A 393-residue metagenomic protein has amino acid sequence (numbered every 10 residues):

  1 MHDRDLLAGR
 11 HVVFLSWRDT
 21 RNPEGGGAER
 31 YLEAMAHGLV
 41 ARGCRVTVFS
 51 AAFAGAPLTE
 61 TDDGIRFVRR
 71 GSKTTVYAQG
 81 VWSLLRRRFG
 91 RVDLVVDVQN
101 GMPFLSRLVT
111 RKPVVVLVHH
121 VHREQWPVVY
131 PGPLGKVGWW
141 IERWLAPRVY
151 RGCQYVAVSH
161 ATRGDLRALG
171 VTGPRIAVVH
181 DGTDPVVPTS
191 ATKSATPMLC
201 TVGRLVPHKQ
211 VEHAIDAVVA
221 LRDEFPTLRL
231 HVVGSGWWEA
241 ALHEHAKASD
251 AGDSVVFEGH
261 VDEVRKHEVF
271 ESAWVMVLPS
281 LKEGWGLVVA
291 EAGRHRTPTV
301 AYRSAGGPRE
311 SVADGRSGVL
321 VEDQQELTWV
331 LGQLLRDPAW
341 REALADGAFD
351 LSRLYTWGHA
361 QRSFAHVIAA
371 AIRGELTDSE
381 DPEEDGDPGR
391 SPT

Functional and structural regions predicted by a protein language model:
P133-Y155: Membrane-proximal helix-turn-helix segments that form the acceptor-binding/catalytic region of lipid-linked
V156, T189-V218, H231: Conserved donor-binding/catalytic core segment of Leloir-type glycosyltransferases
A161, V179-G182: Carbohydrate-associated surface elements
T227, W340-L354, S363: A short, well-ordered alpha-helix in the C-terminal region of glycosyltransferases
H243-V261: Nucleotide-activated donor-binding/catalytic signature segment of Leloir-type glycosyltransferases, i.e., the conserved
L281: Aromatic "clamp/platform" in nucleotide-sugar-dependent glycosyltransferases that forms part of the donor/acceptor
V289, P298-Y302: Short hydrophobic beta-strand element within catalytic cores of glycosyltransferases and related nucleotide-activated
R303, A313-Q325, Q333-A339: Conserved acidic donor-binding segment of nucleotide-sugar-dependent glycosyltransferases
